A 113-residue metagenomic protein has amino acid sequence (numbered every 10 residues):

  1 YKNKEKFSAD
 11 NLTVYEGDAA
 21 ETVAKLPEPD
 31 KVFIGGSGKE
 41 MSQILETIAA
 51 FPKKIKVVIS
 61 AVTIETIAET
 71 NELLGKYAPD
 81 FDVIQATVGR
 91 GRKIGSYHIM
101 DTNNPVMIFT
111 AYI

Functional and structural regions predicted by a protein language model:
Y1-K2, A50, I113: Charged/polar positions on well-ordered alpha helices
Y1-P29: S-adenosyl-L-methionine
S8, K25-D30, T47-K56: Short, surface-exposed connector motifs at secondary-structure boundaries
L12-T13, D30-V32, K56-V57, F81-D82: Structural motif
A20, D30-S42, S60-A61: A short SAM/SAH-binding and catalytic strip from SAM-dependent methyltransferases
V23, M41-S42, I67-A68: Short, well-ordered alpha-helical microsegments
L45-P105: C-terminal substrate-binding/active-site "lid" region of AdoMet-derived donor-dependent transferases
V106-Y112: C-terminal edge-of-domain segments
